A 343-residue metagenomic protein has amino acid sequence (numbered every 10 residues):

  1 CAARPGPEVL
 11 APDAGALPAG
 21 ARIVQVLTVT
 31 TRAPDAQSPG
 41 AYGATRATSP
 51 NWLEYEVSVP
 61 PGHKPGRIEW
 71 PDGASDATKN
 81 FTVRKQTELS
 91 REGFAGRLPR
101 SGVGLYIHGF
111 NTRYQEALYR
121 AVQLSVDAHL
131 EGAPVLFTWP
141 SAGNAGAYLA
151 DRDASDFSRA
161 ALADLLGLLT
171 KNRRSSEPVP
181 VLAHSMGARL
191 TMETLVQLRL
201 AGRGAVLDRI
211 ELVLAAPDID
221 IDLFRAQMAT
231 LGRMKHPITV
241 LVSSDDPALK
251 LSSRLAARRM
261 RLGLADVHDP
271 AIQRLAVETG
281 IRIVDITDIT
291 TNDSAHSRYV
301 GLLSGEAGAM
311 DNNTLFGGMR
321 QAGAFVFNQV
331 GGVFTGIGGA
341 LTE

Functional and structural regions predicted by a protein language model:
A2, G6-R97, L118-V122, V126-P134 (+3 more regions): Lipolytic serine-hydrolase domain surface
T30-R32, G109-N111, S141, A183-S185: A mature extracytoplasmic/lumenal domain signature
G102: Alpha/beta-hydrolase fold active-site loops
L105-G109, A216: The conserved beta1-alpha1 loop
T112-A117: Short substrate-entry loop that stabilizes the transition state in hydrolases
L162, A183-G187, T191: Gly/Ala-rich beta-loop-alpha elbow adjacent to hydrolase catalytic centers
